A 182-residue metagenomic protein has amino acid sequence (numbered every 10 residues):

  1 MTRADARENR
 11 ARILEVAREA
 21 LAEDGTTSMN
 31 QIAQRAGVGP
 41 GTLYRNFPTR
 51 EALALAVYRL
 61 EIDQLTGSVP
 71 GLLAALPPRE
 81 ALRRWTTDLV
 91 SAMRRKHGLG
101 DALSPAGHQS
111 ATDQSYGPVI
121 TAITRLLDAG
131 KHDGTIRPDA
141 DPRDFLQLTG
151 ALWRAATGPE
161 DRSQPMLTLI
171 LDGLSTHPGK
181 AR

Functional and structural regions predicted by a protein language model:
M1-R35, A52: Basic, helix-initiating cap at the start of DNA-binding domains
M29, G98-S104, T135-A140, G179-R182: Short, hydrophobic secondary-structure boundary micro-motifs
G37-F47: Short hydrophobic/aromatic patch on the recognition helix
F47, A54-E61: Alpha-helical DNA-contacting segments of helix-turn-helix folds
E51-L53, G98: A secondary-structure capping/hinge motif
A56, G67-R94, H108-A111: Hydrophobic alpha-helical connector segments
E61, W85-L89, S115, V119 (+1 more regions): Hydrophobic/aromatic residues within well-ordered alpha-helical segments
G117, T121, R125-I136, A151 (+1 more regions): C-terminal peripheral helix-coil segments that are non-catalytic and often amphipathic
